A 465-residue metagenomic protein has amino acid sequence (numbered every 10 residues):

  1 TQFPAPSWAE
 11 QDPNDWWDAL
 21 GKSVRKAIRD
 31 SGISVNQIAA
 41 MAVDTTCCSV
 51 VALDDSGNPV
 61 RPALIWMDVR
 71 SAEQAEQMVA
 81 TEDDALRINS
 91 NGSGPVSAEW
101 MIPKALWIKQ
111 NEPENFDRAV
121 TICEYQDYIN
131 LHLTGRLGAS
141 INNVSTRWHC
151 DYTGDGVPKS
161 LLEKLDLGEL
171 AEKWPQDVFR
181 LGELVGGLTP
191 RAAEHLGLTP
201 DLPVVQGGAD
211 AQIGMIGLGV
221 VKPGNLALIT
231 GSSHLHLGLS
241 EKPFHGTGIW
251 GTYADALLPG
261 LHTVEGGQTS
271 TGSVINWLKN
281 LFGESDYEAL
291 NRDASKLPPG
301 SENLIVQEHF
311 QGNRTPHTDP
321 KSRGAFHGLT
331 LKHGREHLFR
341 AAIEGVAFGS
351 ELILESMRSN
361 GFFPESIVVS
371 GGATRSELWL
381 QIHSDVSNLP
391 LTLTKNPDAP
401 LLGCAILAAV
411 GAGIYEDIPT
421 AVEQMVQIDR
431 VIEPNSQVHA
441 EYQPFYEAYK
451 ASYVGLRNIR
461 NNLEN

Functional and structural regions predicted by a protein language model:
T1-P62, R118, E194, L198 (+4 more regions): N-terminal glycine/serine-rich phosphate-binding loop of ATP-dependent small-molecule kinases, especially carbohydrate
T1-Q2, L64-S71, V144, S232-H234 (+1 more regions): Short, acidic/turn-prone active-site loops that include or flank metal/cofactor- and phosphate-binding residues
A5-S7, R29-W66, S93-E99, N130-D151 (+1 more regions): Short beta-strand-loop/turn "lid" adjacent to the catalytic site in phosphate-handling enzymes
D12, M41, D68, I108 (+1 more regions): Residue-level signal for inorganic ion chemistry
V51, E73-Q77, G214-I216: Pocket-flanking alpha-helical
D55-P59, I65, Q77, T81-D83 (+1 more regions): Hydrophobic or amphipathic alpha-helical targeting/insertion segments
V79-P95, W100-G138, R147-G168, G182-N465: Active-site core segments that coordinate phosphate-bearing ligands/cofactors across diverse enzyme families
D166-V178: A conserved helix-loop-beta module that forms one wall/lid of the active-site cleft in ATP-utilizing catalytic domains
